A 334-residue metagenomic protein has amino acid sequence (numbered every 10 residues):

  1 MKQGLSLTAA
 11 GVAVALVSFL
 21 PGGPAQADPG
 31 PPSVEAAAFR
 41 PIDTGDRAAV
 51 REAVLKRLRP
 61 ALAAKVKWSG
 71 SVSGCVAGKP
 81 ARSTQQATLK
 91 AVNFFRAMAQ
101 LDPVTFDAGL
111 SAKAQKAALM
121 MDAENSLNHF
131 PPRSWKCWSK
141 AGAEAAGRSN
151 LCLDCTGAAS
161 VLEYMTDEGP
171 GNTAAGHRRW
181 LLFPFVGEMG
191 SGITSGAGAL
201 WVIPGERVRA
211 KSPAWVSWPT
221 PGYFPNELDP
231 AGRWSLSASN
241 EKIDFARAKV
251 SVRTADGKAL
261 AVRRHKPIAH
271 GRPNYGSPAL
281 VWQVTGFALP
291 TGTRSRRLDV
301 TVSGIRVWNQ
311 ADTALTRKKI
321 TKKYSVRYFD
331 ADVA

Functional and structural regions predicted by a protein language model:
M1, A10-G11, G157, L162: Generic hydrophobic alpha-helical membrane-segment signal
K2-A112, K116-M120, E124, G187-E188 (+1 more regions): N-terminal targeting leaders of exported, membrane, and organelle-targeted proteins
L5, G11, A108-L110, P131-S134 (+2 more regions): Solvent-exposed, flexible loop/coil residues
G30-R40, K136-L200: A well-ordered secondary-structure block
A64, L89, N128-A145: Extracytoplasmic/secretory soluble proteins
E124-H129, Y164-G169, R209-S212: Short linear motifs at secondary-structure transitions and domain/linker junctions
